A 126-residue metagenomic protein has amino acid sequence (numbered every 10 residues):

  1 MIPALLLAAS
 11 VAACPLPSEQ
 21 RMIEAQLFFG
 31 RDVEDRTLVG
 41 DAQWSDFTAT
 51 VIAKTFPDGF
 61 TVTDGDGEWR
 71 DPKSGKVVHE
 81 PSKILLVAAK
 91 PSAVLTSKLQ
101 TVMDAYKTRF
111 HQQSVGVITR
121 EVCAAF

Functional and structural regions predicted by a protein language model:
P3, P17, G75-V77: Generic marker of residues within folded, mature protein domains
P3-L7, V11: Hydrophobic helical h-region of N-terminal Sec-dependent signal peptides in bacterial secretory/periplasmic proteins
A12-L16, T48-A49, P72-S74, T101-A105: Intrinsically disordered, low-complexity boundary segments flanking structured domains
A12-T63: N-terminal secretory signal peptides
D32, E68-W69, V122-C123: Short, internal active-site loops enriched in acidic
A53-S82: Short, intrinsically disordered low-complexity segments
V77-F126: Helix-rich interaction surfaces within compact, conserved domain-sized segments that mediate assembly or partner
